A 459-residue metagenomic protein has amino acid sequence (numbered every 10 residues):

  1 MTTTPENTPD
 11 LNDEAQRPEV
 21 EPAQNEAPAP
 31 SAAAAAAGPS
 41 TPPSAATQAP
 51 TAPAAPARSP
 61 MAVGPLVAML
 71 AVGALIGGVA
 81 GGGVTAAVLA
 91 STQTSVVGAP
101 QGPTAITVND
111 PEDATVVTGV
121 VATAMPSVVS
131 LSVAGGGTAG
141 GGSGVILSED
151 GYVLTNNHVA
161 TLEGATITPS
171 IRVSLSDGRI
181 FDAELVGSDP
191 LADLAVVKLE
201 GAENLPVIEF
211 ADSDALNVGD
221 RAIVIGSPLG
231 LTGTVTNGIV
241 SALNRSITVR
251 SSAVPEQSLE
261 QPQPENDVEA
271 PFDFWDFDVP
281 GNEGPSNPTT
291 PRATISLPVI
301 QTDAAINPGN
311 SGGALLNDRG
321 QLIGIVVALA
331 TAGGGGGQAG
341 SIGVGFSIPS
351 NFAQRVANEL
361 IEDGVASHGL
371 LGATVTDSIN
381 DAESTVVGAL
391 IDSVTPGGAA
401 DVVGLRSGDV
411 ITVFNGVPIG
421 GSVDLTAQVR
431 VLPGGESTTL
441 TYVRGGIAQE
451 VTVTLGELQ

Functional and structural regions predicted by a protein language model:
M1-T94, G119, E184, K198 (+8 more regions): C-terminal recognition in membrane/secretory proteostasis and scaffolding
M61-A71, P111-V117, S132-D150, L154 (+6 more regions): A conserved glycine-rich beta-strand in the N-terminal activation segment of trypsin-fold
G73-V88, A134-T166, S213, L316: Catalytic histidine site
G81-S143, N157, D220-V224, A357-N358: N-terminal activation segment of mature serine protease catalytic domains
A87, S91-T92, E149, N156-P190 (+2 more regions): Catalytic-histidine neighborhood of serine endopeptidases, predominantly the chymotrypsin-like S1/PA family
I106-V108, L199, F210, P255-P271 (+1 more regions): C-terminal, low-ordered peptide segments at domain boundaries
G135-G140, V159-P169, L205, I225-G238 (+2 more regions): Active-site loop architecture of trypsin-fold serine endopeptidases
E184, N204-T232, T248-S252, N358-E362: Active-site substrate-binding loop(s) of clan PA
